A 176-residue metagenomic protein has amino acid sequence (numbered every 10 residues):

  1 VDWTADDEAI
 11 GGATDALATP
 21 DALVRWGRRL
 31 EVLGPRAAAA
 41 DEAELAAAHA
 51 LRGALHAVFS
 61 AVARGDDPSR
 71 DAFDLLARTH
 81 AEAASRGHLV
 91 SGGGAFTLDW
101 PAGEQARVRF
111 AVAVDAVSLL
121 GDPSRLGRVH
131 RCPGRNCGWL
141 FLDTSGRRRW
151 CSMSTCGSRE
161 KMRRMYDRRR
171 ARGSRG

Functional and structural regions predicted by a protein language model:
V1-R131, W139, R175-G176: Short helix-coil boundary/hinge micro-motifs
R131-N136, M153-T155: Short, cysteine/histidine-rich loop/knuckle motifs that typically chelate Zn2+
C137, G146-R147, K161: Glycine-rich, flexible loop/turn motifs
L142: Cys/His-rich Zn2+-binding cysteine-cluster or related metal-binding knuckle/ribbon modules and their
G146-G157: Cysteine-rich micro-motifs
T155-G173: Basic DNA-binding region of bZIP-type proteins
